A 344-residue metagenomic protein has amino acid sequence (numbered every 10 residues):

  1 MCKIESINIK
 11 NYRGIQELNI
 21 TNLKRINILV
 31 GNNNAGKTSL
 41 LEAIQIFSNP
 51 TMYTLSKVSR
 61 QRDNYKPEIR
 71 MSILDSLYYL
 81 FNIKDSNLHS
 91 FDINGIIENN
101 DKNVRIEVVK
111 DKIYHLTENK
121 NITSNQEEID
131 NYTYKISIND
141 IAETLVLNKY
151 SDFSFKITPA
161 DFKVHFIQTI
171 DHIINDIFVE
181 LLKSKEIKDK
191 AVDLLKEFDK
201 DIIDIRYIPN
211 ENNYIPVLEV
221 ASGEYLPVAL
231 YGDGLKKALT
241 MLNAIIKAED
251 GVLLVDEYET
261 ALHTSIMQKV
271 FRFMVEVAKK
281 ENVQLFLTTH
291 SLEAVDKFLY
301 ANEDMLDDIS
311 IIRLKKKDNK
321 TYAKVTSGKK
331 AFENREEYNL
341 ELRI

Functional and structural regions predicted by a protein language model:
M1-N49, Y53-T54, Y225-I344: Switch/communication elements of ASCE P-loop NTPase nucleotide-binding domains
N49-A248, V252, S310, K315-I344: Phosphate-coordinating catalytic segments in nucleotide- and nucleic-acid-processing enzymes
